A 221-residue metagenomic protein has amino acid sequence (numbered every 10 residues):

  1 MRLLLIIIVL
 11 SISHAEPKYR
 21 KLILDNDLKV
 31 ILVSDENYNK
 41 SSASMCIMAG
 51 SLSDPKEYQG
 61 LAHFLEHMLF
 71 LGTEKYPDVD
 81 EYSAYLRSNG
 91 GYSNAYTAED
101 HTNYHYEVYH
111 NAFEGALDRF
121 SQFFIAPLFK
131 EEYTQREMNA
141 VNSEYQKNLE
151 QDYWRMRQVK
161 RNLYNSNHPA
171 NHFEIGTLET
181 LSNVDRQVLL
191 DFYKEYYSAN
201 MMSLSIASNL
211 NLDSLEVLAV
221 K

Functional and structural regions predicted by a protein language model:
R2-I12: Sec-dependent N-terminal signal peptides
L4, Q59, N103: Active-site phosphate/pyrophosphate-handling residues
L5, E66-L69, A140, K147: Hydrophobic side chains within alpha-helical segments
S13-E81, V108, D118, L190-K221: His/Glu-rich zincin catalytic helix
I23, E81-K221: Charge-rich, well-structured scaffold segments of protease-associated domains
